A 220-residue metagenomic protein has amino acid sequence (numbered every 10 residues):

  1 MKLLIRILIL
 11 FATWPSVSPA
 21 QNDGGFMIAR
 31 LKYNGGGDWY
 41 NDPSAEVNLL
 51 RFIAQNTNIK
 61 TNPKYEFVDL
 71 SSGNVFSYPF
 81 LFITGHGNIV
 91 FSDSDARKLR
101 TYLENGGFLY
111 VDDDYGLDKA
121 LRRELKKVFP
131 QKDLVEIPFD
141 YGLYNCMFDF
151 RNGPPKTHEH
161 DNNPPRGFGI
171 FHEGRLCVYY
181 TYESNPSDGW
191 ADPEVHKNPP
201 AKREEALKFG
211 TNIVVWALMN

Functional and structural regions predicted by a protein language model:
K2-L10: Sec-dependent signal peptide recognition, specifically the positively charged N-region followed immediately by
I9-S18: Hydrophobic h-region of N-terminal signal peptides that target proteins for export in Gram-negative bacteria
P19-F80, T84-G87, C177, N185-P186 (+1 more regions): Aromatic-Pro/Gly-enriched surface loop or interdomain linker that acts as a lid/target-recognition segment
I28, F80-K119: Short alpha-beta junction capping motif
G35-G36, S44-A45, D118-E194, K202-T211: An acidic, glycine-rich "communication" segment
I59-D69, V111-D114, K132-D140: Surface-exposed patches in mature extracellular/periplasmic domains of secreted proteins
P63-L70, S92-K98, N162-R166: Alpha-helical scaffolding within the catalytic cores of extracellular/periplasmic polymer-degrading hydrolases
